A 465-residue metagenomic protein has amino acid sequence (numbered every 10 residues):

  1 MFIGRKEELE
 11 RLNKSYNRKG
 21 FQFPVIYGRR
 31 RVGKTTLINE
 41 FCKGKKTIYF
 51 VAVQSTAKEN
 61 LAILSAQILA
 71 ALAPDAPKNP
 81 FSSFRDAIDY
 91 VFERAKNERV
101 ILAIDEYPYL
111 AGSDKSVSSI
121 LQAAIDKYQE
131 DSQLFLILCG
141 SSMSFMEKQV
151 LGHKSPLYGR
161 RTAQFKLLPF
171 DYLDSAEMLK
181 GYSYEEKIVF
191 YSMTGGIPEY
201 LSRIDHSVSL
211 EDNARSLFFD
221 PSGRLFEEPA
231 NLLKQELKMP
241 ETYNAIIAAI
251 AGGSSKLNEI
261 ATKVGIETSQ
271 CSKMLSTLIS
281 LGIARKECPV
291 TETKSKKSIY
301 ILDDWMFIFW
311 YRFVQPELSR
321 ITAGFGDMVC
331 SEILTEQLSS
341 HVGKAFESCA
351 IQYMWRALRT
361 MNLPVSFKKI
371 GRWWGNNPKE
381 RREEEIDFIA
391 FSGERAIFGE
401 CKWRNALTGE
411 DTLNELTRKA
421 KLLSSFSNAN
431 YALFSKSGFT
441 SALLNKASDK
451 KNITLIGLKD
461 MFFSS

Functional and structural regions predicted by a protein language model:
M1-E332: Phosphate-binding site recognition
V290, I299-S465: A cross-kingdom feature that marks ATP-driven nucleic-acid transaction machinery
